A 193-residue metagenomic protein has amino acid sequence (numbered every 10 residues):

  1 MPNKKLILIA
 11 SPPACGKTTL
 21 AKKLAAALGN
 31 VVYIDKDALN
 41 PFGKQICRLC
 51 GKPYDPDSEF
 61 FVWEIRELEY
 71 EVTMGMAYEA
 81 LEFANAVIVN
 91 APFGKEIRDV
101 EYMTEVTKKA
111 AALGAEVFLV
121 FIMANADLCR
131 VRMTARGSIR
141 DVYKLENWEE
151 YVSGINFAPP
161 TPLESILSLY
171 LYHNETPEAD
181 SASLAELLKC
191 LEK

Functional and structural regions predicted by a protein language model:
I7-L8: Short hydrophobic/aromatic beta-strand immediately N-terminal to the Walker A/P-loop
S11: The Walker A (P-loop) glycine that initiates the GxxxxGKT/S ATP-binding motif of P-loop NTPases
C15: ATP-binding Walker
T18: Walker A/P-loop
K22-V72, Y78: Conserved substrate/cofactor phosphate-moiety recognition/catalytic segment in nucleotide-dependent phosphotransferases
E64-L113: Glycine-rich phosphate-binding loop used to anchor ATP phosphates in small-molecule kinases, encompassing both
A111-M133: Conserved phosphate-donor/acceptor-positioning beta-strand/loop module used by diverse small-molecule
M123, A135-S183: Small-molecule kinase domains that catalyze NTP-dependent phosphoryl transfer to phosphate-bearing small molecules
